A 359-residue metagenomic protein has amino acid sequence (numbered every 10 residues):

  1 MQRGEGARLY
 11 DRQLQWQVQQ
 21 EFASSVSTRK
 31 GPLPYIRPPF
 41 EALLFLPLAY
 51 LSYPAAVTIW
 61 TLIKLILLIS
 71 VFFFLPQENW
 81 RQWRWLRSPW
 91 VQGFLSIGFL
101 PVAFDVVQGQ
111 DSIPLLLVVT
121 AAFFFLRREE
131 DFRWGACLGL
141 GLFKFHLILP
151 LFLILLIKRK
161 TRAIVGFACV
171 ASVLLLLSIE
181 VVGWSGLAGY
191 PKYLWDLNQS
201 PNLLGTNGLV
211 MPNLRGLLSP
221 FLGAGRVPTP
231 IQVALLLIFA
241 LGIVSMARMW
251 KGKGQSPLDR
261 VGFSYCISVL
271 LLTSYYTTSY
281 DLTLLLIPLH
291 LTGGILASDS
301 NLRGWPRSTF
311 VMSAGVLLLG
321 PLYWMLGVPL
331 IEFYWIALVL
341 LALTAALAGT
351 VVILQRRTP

Functional and structural regions predicted by a protein language model:
M1-W134, L155-L286: Primarily membrane-embedded glycan-assembly and transfer machineries that use lipid-linked glycans
P101, D131-R133, L151, L338-L343: A residue-level detector for conformationally permissive "hinge/kink" positions
A136-C137, I148-P150: Non-catalytic interfacial helical region
G139-L142: Terminal hydrophobic membrane-targeting helix
L291-P359: Aromatic-enriched
